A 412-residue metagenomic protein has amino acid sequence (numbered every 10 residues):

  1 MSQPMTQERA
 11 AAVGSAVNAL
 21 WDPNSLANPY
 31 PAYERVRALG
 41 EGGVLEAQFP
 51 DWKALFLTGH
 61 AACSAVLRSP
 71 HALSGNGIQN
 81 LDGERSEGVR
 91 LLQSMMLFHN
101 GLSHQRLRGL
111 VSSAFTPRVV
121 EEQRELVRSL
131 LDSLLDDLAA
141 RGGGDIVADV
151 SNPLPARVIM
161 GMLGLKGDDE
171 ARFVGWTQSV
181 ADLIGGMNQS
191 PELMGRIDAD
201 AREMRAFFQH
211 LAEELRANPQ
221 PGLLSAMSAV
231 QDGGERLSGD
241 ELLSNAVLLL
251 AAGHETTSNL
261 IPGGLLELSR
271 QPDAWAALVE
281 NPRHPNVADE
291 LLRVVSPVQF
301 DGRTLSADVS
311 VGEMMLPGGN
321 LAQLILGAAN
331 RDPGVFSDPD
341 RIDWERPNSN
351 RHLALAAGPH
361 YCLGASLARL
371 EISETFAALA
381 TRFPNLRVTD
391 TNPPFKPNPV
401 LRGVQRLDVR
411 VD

Functional and structural regions predicted by a protein language model:
M1-D412: Cytochrome P450
